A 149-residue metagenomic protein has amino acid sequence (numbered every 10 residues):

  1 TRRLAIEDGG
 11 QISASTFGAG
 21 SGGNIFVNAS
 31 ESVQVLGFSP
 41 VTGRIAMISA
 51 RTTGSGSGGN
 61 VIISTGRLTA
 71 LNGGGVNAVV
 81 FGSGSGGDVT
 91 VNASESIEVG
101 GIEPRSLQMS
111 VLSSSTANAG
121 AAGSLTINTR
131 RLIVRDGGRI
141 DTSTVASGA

Functional and structural regions predicted by a protein language model:
T1-A149: Extracellular and secretory-pathway beta-repeat/beta-biased strand scaffolds
